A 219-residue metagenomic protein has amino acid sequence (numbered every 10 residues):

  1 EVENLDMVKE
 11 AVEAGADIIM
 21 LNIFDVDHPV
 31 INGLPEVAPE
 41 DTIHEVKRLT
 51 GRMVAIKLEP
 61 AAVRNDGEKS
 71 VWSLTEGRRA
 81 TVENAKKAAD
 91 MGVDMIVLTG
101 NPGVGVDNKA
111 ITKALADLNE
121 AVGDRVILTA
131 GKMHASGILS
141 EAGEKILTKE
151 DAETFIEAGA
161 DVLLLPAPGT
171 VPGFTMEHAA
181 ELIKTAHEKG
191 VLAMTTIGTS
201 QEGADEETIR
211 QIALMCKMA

Functional and structural regions predicted by a protein language model:
E1-H44, L49-M215: Conserved mixed alpha/beta catalytic, RNA-binding, or beta-rich assembly cores of soluble enzyme, regulatory
K217-A219: C-terminal functional extensions of proteins
